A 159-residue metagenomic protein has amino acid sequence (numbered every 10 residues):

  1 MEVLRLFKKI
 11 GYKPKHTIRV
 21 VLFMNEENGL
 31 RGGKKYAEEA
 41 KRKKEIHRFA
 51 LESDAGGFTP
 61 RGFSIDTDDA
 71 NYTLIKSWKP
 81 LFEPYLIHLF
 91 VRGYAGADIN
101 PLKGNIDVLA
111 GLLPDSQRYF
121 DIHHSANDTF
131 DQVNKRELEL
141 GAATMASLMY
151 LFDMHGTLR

Functional and structural regions predicted by a protein language model:
M1-L74, D98: Acidic/histidine-rich catalytic neighborhood of metal-dependent amide-processing enzymes
F58-R159: Active-site-adjacent substrate-binding region of metalloamidase/peptidase-like peptide-processing proteins
